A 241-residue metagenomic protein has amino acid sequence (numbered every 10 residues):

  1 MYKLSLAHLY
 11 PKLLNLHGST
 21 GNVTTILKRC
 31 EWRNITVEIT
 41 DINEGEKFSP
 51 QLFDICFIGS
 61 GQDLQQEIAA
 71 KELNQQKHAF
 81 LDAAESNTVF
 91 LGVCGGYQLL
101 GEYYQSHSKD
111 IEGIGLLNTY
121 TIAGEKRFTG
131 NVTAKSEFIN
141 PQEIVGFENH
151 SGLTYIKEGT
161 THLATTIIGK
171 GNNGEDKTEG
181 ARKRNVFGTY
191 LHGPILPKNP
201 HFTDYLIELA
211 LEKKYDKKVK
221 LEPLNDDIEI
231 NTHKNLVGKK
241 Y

Functional and structural regions predicted by a protein language model:
M1-E85, P197-Y241: N-terminal beta1-alpha1 cap of cysteine-dependent amidohydrolase-like domains
Y2, L52-F53, S86-N87, K109-E112 (+2 more regions): Short coil/turn connectors at secondary-structure junctions
Y10, V93-G95, L117, H150 (+1 more regions): A secondary-structure boundary/capping signal
I39-D41, L116, G146-E148, V186-Y190: Conserved beta-strand scaffold positions in the cores of enzyme catalytic domains, especially in NTP/NDP-utilizing
I55-G59, L91, G188-Y190: Structural motif
D63-F138: Cysteine-nucleophile active-site neighborhood
K109-E179: Pocket-forming structural segment of enzyme catalytic cores
E143-I144, L153-Y241: C-terminal and late-domain segments of enzyme folds
